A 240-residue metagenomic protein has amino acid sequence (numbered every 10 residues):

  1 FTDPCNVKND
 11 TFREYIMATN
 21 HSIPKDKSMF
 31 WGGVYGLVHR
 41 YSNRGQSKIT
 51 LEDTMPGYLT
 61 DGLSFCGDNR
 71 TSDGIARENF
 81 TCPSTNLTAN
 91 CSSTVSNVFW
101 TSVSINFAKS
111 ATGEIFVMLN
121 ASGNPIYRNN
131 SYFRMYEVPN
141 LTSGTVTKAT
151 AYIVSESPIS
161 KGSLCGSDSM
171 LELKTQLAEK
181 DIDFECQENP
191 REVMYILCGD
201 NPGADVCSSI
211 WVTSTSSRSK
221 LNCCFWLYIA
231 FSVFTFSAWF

Functional and structural regions predicted by a protein language model:
F1-E114, D181-P190, Y195-V206: Glycine-rich short-loop/terminal segments
K109-I229, S237-W239: Active-site or metal-binding loop neighborhoods of secreted/extracellular toxin and effector enzymes
